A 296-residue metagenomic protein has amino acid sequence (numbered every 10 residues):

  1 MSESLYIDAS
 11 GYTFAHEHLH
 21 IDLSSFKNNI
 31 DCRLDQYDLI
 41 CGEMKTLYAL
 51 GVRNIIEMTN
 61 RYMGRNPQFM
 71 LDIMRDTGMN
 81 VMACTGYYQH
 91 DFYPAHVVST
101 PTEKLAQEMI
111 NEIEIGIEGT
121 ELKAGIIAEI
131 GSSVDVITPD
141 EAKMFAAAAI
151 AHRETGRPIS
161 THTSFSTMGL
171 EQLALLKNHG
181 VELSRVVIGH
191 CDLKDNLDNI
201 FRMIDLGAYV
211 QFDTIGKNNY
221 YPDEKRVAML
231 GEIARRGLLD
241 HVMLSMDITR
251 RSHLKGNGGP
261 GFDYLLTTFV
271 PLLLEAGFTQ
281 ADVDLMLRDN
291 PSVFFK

Functional and structural regions predicted by a protein language model:
M1-L5, Y264-K296: Mid-to-C-terminal alpha-helical segments outside catalytic/metal-binding sites
S10-A15, H20, N29-N80, E103-L122: Alpha-helical scaffold segments that flank or form the walls of functional sites
Y12-F14, R53-N54, N80-M82, A124-I126 (+4 more regions): Structural preference for beta-strand elements that scaffold enzyme active sites
H16, I55, Y87, H152 (+4 more regions): Divalent metal-coordination and catalytic microenvironments
L23-K27, P67, Y93, G169-A174 (+4 more regions): Histidine/acidic-residue-rich catalytic or RNA/ligand-binding cores of hydrolases and nuclease-related proteins
M58, D213-T214, L238-G259: Short acidic/histidine-rich active-site segments
D72-R75, N80-T155, Y209, T214-N219: Active-site gating/metal-coordination segments in enzymes
R153-E232, V242: Catalytic pocket-lining loop regions of alpha/beta-barrel enzymes, especially the amidohydrolase/enolase/GH5 lineages
